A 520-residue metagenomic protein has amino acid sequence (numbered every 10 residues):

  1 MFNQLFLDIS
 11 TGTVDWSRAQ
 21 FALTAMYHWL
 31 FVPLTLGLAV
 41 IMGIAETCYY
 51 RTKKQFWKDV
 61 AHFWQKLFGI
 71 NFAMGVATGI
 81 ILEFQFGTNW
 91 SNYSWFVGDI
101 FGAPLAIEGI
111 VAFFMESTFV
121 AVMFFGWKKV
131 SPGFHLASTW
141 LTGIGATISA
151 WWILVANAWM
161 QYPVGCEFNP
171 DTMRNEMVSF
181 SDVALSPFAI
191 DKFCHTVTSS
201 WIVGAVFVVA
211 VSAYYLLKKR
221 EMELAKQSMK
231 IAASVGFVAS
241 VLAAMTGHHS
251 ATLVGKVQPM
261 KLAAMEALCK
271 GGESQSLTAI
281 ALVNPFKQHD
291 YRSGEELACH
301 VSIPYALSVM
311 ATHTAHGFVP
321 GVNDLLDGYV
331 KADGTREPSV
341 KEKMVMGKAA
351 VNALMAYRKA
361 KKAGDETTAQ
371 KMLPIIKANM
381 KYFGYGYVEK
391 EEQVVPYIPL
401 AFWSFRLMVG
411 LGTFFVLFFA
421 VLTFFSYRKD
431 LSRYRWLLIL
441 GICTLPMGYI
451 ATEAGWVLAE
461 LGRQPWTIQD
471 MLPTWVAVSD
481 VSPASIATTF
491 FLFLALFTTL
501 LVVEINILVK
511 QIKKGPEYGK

Functional and structural regions predicted by a protein language model:
F2-K520: Polytopic transmembrane helical bundles with strong interfacial aromatic enrichment
